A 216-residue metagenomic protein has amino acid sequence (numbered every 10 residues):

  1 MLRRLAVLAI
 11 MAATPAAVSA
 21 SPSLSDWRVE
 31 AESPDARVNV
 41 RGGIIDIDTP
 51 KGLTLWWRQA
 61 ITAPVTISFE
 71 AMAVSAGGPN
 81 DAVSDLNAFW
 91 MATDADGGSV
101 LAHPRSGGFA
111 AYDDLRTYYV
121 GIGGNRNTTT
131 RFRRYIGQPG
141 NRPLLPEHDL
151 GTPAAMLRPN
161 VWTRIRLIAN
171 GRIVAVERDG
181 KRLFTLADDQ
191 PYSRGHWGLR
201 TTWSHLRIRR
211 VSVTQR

Functional and structural regions predicted by a protein language model:
M1-A6: Bacterial N-terminal signal peptides that target proteins for export
L8-V18: Hydrophobic h-region of N-terminal signal peptides that target proteins for export in Gram-negative bacteria
A16-R216: Extracellular glycan-recognition regions
